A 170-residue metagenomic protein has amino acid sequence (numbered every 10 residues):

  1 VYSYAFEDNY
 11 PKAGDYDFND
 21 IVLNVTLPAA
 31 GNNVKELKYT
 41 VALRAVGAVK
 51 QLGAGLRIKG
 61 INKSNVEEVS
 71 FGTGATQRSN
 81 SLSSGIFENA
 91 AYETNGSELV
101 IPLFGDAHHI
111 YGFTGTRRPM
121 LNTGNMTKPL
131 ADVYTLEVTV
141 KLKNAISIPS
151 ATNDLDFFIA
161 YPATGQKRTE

Functional and structural regions predicted by a protein language model:
V1-E170: Extracellular distal adhesion/interaction modules in secreted or cell-surface proteins
